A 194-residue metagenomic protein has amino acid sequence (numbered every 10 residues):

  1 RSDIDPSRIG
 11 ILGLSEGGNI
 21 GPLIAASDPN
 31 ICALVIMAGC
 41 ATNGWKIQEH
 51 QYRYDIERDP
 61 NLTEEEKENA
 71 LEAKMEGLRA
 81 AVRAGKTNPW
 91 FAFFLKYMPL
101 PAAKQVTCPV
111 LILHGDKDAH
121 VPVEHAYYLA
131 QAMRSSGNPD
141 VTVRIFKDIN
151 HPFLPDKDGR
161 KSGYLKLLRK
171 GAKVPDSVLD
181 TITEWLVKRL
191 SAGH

Functional and structural regions predicted by a protein language model:
R1-L14: Gly/Ser-rich "nucleophile elbow"/oxyanion-hole loop immediately N-terminal to the catalytic nucleophile in hydrolases
G13-L23: Glycine-rich nucleophile elbow surrounding the catalytic serine of serine-hydrolase chemistry
I24-S27, A33-Q105: Accessory cap/linker subdomain of secreted extracellular hydrolases
V106, I112-H114, D118: Short beta-strand/loop motif that positions the catalytic acidic residue of the alpha/beta-hydrolase fold
C108, P122-A132: Short alpha-helix in the alpha/beta-hydrolase fold that links the catalytic acid
K117-V121, H151: Acidic catalytic loop of the alpha/beta-hydrolase fold
R134-G159: Catalytic histidine neighborhood in serine/cysteine hydrolases with alpha/beta-hydrolase-type architecture
P152, G159-H194: Catalytic active-site module of serine/aspartate enzymes centered on a nucleophile-bearing elbow/loop
